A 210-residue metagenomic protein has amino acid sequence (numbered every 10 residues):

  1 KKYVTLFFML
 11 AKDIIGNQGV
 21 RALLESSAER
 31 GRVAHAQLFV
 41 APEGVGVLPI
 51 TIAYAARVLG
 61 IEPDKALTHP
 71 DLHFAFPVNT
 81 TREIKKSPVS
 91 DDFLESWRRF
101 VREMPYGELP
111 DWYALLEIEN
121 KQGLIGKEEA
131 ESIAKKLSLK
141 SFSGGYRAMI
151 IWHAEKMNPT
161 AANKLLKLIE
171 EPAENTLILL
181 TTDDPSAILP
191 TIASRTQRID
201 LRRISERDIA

Functional and structural regions predicted by a protein language model:
V4-T160: Clamp-loader machinery-focused feature within the broader ASCE/P-loop NTPase space
S138, N163-E174: Conserved catalytic/switch belt of AAA+ P-loop NTPases
S143-A148, A173-L179: Loop/turn-to-beta-strand initiation segments
W152-H153, L180-P185, R203: A short beta-strand-to-loop transition that corresponds to the Sensor-1 phosphate-sensing loop of AAA+ P-loop ATPases
K164-I169, P185-R195: Short regulatory helix/loop adjacent to the ATP-binding pocket of P-loop NTPases
L177-L180, R198-D200: Short hydrophobic alpha-helical runs that function as membrane-insertion/retention elements
Q197-R207: Conserved AAA+ ATPase "SRH/arginine-finger" region at the nucleotide-binding site
A210: Conserved phosphate-handling catalytic cores of large alpha/beta enzymes
